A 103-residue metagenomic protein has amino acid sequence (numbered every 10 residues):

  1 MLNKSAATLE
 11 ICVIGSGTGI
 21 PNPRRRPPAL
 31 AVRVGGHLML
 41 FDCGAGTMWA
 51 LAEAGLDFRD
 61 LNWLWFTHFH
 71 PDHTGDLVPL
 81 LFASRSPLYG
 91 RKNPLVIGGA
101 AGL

Functional and structural regions predicted by a protein language model:
M1-L2, H68: Intrinsically disordered, low-complexity boundary segments flanking structured domains
L2-A54: Conserved beta-strand hairpin/beta-sheet module of binuclear metal-dependent hydrolase folds, prominently
L2-T8, G90, P94-L103: Metallo-beta-lactamase
I11, V78-L81, L103: Short flexible/disordered coil segments
G17-G19, P71, I97, L103: Short histidine/acidic/glycine/proline-rich micro-motifs that form metal- and phosphate-coordinating active-site loops
G35-H37, R85, G102: Short loop segments at secondary-structure junctions
A45-G98: Active-site metal-binding motif and surrounding structural segment of the metallo-beta-lactamase
